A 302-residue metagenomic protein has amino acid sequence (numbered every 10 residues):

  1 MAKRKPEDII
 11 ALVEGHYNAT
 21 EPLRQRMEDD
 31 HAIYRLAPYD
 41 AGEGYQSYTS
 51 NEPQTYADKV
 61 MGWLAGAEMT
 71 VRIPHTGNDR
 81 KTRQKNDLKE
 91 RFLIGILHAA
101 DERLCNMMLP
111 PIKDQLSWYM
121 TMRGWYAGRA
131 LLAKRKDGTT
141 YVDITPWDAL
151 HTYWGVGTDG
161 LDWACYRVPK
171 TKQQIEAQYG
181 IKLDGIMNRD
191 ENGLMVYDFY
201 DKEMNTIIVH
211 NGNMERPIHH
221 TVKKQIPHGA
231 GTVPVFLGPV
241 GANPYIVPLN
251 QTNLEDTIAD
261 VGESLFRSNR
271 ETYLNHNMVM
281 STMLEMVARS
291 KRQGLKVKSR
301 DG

Functional and structural regions predicted by a protein language model:
M1-N188: Extended, helix-rich architectural segments
V142-I144, A164-R167, Y197, V209 (+1 more regions): Generic recognition of long tandem-repeat/solenoid scaffolds
M187-N188, I207-N211: Secondary-structure boundary/capping motif
F199-D201: Long, compositionally biased, intrinsically disordered
H210-N211, R216-G302: Extended, charged amphipathic alpha-helical segments
